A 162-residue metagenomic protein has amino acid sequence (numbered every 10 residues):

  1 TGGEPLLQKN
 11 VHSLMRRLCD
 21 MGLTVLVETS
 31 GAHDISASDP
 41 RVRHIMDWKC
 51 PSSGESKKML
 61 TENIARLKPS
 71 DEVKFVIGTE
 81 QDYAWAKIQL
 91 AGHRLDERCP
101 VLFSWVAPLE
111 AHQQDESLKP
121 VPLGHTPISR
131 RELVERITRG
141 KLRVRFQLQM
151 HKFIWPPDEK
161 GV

Functional and structural regions predicted by a protein language model:
G2-G3: Active-site beta-strand/loop signature of hydrolases that rely on acidic residues for catalysis
L6-V162: Conserved AdoMet/S-adenosylmethionine-binding subsite of the radical SAM
